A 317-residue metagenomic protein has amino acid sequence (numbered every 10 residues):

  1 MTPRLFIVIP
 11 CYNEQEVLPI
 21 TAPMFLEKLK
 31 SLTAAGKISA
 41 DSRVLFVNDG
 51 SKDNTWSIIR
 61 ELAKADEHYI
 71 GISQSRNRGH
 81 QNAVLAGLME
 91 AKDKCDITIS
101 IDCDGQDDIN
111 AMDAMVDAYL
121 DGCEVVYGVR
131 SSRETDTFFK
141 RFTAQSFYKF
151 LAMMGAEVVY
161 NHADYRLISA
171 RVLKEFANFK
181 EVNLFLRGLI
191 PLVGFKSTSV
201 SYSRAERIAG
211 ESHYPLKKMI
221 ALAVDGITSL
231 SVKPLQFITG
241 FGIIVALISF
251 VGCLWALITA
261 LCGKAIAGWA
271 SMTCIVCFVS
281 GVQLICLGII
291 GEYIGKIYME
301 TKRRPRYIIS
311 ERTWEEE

Functional and structural regions predicted by a protein language model:
M1-D136: Structured catalytic core of nucleotide-sugar glycosyltransferases
N13, R166-S169, G242, G281: Residue-level detector of functionally special positions within alpha-helical transmembrane segments of multi-pass
E27, S31, E61, A65 (+7 more regions): Conserved amphipathic alpha-helical interaction elements at protein-protein interfaces in regulatory, energy-coupling
I70-I72, V159, T198: Structural signal for short hydrophobic segments within the conserved structured cores of catalytic domains across
Q74-E90, I97, Q106-L189, A205-V224: Acceptor/aglycone-binding surface of glycosyltransferases and processive sugar-polymer synthases
F185-E317: Hydrophobic helical membrane-anchoring modules
